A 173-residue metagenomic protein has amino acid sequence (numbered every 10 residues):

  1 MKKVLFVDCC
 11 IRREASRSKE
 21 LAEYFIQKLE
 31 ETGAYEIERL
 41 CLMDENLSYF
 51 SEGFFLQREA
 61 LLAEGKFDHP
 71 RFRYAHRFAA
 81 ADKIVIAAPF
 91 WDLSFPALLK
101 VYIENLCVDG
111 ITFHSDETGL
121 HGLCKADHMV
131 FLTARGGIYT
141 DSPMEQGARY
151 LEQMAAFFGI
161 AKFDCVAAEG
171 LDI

Functional and structural regions predicted by a protein language model:
M1-A88, L93-E104, V108: N-terminal beta1-alpha1-beta2 submodule of the flavodoxin-like/Rossmannoid cofactor-binding fold
K3, E36, D127-M129, K162: Residues at the starts of beta-strands that form the adenosine-phosphate
C10-R12, R135-Y139, G170-I173: A short, flexible beta-alpha/helix-coil linker loop
Q27, D141-I173: Glycine-rich phosphate/pyrophosphate-binding loop and the adjoining helix
L40, L132, V166: Hydrophobic residues at beta-strand termini and immediately following loops that shape nucleotide-binding pockets
K83, M129-V130: Conserved catalytic-site loops of classical short-chain dehydrogenases/reductases
L106-H121: Short, acidic/small-residue loops that bind anionic groups at enzyme active sites
L120-A126, F158: Short, conserved loop/helix-junction motifs that constitute active-site signature segments in enzyme catalytic cores
